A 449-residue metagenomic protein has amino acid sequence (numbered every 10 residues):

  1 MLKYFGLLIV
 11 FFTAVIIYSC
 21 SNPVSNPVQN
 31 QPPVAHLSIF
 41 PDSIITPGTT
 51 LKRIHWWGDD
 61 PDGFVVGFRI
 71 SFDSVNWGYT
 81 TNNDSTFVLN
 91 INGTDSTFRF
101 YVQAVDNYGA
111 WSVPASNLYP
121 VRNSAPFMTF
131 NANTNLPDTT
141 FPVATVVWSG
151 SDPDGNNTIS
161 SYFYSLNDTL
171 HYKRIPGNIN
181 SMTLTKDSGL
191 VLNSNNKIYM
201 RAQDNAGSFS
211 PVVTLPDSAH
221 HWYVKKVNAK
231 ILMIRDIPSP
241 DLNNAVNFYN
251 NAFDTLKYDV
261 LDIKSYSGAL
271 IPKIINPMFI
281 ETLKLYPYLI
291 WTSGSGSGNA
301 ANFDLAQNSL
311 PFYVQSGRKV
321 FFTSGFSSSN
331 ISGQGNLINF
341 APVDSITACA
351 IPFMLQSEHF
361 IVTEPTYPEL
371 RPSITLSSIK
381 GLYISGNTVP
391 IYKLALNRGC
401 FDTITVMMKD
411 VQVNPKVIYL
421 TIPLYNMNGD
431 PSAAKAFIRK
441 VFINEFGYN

Functional and structural regions predicted by a protein language model:
T13-I44, F209, N449: Bacterial Sec-dependent N-terminal signal peptides
G58, A104, G150, A202-D204: Conserved structural position at the C-terminal beta-strand of extracellular beta-sandwich adhesion modules
D59-S74, S151-D168: Solvent-exposed loop/turn segments flanking beta-strands in beta-repeat/beta-sandwich domains
N76-D84, Y172-S181: Short beta-strand segments within Ig-like beta-sandwich modules, predominantly Fibronectin type-III
F98-V102, N196-A202: Hydrophobic/tyrosine-rich beta-strand signature of extracellular beta-sandwich/beta-rich modules, prominently
D241-S332: Helical hinge/lid and interdomain linker segments adjacent to catalytic or ligand-binding clefts that mediate domain
S295-K380, S385-K393, F437: A glycine-rich, often tryptophan-bearing local segment used as a flexible ligand/cofactor-contacting loop or short
G399-I404, M408-N449: Extracellular ligand-binding/catalytic regions of CAZymes and related secreted enzymes and adhesion modules
